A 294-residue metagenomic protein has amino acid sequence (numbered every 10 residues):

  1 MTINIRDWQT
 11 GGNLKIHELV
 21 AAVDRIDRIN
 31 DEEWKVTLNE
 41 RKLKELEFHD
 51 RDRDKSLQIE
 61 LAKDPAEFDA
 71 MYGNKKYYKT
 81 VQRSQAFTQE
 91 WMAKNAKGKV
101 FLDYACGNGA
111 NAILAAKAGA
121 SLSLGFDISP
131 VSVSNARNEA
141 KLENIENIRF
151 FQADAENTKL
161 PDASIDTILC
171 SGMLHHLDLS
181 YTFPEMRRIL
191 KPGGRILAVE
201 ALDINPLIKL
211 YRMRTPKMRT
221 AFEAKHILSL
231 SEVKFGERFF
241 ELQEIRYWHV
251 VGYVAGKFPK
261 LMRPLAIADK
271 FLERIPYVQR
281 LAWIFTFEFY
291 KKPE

Functional and structural regions predicted by a protein language model:
T2-A70: N-terminal, positively charged/glycine-rich alpha-helical extensions of SAM-dependent methyltransferases
N74-K99, L114: Conserved alpha-helix/loop element of class I SAM-dependent methyltransferases that forms part of the SAM/SAH-binding
L102, N108-N157: Class I SAM-dependent methyltransferase SAM/SAH-binding core
E156-T167: A short acidic, Gly/Pro-enriched loop at the edge of an enzyme's catalytic core that lines a small-molecule cofactor
Y181-P192: A short glycine-rich, Lys/Arg-flanked "PGG" loop and its adjoining helix->strand segment in the class I
L197-T220: Conserved class I S-adenosyl-L-methionine
K225-E241: Short alpha-helix
I245-E294: A C-terminal cap/extension of S-adenosyl-L-methionine-dependent methyltransferases that defines the acceptor-substrate
